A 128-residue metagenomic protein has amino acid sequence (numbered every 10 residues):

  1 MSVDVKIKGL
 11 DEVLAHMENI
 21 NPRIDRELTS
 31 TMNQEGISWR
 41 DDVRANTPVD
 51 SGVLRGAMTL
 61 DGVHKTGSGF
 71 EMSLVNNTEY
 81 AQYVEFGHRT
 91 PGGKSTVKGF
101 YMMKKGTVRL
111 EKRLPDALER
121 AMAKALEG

Functional and structural regions predicted by a protein language model:
M1-G128: Short, Lys/Arg-rich flexible segments
